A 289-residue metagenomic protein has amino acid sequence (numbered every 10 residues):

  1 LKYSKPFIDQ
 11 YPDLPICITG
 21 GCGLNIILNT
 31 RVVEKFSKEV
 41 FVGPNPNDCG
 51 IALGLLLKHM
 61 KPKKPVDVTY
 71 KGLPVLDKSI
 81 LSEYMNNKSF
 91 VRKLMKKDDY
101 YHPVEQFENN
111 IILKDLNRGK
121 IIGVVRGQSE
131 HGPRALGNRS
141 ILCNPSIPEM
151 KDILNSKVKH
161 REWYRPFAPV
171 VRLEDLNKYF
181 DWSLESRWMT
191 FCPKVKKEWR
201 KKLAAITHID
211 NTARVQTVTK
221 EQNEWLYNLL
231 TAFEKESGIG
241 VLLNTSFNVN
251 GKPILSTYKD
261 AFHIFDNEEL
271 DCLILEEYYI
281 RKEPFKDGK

Functional and structural regions predicted by a protein language model:
L1-I16: Phosphate/ATP-binding catalytic cores across multiple sugar-kinase/actin-like superfamilies, primarily ASKHA
Q10-L14, L24, N29-K289: Flexible beta->alpha loop and helix N-cap segments adjacent to enzyme active/binding sites
